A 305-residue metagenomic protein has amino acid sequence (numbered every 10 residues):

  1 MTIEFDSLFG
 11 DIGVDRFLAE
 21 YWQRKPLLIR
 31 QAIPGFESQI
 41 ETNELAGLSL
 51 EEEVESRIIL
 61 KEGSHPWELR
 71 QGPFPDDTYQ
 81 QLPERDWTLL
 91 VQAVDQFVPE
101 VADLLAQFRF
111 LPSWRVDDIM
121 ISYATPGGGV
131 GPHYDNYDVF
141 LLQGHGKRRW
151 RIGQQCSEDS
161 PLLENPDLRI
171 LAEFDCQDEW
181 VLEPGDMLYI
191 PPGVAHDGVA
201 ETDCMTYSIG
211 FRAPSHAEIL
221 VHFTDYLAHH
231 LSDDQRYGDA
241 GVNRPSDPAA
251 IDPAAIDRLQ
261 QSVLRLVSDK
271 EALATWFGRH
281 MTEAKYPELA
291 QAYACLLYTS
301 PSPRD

Functional and structural regions predicted by a protein language model:
M1-T2, C295: Intrinsically disordered, low-complexity linkers and terminal tails enriched in Pro/Gly and often acidic or mixed-charge
T2-E20, I33-D186, V194-R236, G241: Active-site region of the double-stranded beta-helix
Y226-A228, S232-R265: Long, charge-rich alpha-helical interaction segments
D252-Y293: Anionic-ligand-binding alpha/beta catalytic cores of soluble enzymes and soluble regulatory domains that recognize
Y298-D305: Conserved small/polar residues in nucleotide/adenosyl-binding loops
